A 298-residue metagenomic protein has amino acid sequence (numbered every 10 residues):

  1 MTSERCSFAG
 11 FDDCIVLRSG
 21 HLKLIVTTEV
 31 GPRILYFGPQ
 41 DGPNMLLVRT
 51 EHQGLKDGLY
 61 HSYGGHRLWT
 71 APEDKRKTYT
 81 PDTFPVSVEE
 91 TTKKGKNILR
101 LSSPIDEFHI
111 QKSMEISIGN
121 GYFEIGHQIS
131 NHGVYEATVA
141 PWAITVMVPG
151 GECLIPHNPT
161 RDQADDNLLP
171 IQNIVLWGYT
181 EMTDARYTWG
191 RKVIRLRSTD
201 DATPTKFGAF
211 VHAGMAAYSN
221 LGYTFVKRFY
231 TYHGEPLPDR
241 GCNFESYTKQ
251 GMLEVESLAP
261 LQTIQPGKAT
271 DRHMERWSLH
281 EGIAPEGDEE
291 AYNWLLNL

Functional and structural regions predicted by a protein language model:
M1-R5, A9, A71-Y122, V134 (+3 more regions): Extended, loop-rich substrate-binding clefts of extracytoplasmic carbohydrate-active enzymes
T2-I15, H61, R67, L253-T263: Short acidic, Pro/Gly- and aromatic-enriched capping/linker segments at domain boundaries
C14, G20-D82, E235: Acidic-aromatic substrate-binding/catalytic surfaces of carbohydrate-active enzymes
I15-V16, G20-L24, T28-Y36, D41 (+3 more regions): A contiguous, surface-exposed recognition patch within enzymatic or periplasmic domains that forms
L59-H61, T91, N243-E245: Extended, compositionally biased repeat/scaffold regions that form elongated interaction surfaces
F123-I125, T270-D271: Hydrophobic core residues within well-ordered beta-strands of beta-rich domains
I129-S130, R276: Hydrophobic beta-strand positions in extracellular immunoglobulin-like domains
